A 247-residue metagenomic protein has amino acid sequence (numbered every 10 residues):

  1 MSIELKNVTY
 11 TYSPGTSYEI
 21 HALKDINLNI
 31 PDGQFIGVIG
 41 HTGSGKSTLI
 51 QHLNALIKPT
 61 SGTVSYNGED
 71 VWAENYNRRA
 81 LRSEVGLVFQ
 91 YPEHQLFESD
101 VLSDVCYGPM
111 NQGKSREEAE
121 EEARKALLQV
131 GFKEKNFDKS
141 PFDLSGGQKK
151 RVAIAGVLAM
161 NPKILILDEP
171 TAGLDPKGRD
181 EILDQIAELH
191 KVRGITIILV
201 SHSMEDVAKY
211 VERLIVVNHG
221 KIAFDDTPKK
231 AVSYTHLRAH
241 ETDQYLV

Functional and structural regions predicted by a protein language model:
N54: Helix-to-loop junction immediately C-terminal to a conserved catalytic motif
G62-A73, L81: Conserved ABC transporter NBD signature motif
E118-K135: Conserved ABC ATPase "signature" region
S140-L144, Q148: Conserved ABC ATPase signature
L165-D168: Catalytic Walker B motif of ABC-type/P-loop ATPase nucleotide-binding domains
T235-T242: Conserved small/polar residues in nucleotide/adenosyl-binding loops
